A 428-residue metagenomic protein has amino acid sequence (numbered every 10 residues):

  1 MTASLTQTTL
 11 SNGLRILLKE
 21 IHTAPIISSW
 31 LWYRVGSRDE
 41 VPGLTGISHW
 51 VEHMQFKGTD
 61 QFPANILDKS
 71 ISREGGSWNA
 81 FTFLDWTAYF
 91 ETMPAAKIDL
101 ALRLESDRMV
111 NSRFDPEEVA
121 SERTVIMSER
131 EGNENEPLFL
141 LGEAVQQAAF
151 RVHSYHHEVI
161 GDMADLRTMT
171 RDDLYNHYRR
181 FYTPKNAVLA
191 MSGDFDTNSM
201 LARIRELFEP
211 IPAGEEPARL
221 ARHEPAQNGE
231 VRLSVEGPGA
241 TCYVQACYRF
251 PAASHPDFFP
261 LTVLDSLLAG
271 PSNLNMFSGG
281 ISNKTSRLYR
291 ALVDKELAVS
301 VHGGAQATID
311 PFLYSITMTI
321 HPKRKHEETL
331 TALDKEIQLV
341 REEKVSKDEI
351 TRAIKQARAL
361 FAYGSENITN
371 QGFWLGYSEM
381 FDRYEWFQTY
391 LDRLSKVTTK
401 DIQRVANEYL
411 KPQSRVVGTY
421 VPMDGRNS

Functional and structural regions predicted by a protein language model:
A3-L5, T9, L17, I66-P217 (+2 more regions): Charge-rich, well-structured scaffold segments of protease-associated domains
I21-T23, R34-G36, T59-D60, P94-A96 (+6 more regions): Solvent-exposed coil/turn segments that connect beta secondary-structure elements in extracytoplasmic/periplasmic
T23, S28-T92, E158, M276-A298 (+1 more regions): M16/MPP (pitrilysin/insulinase) zinc-metallopeptidase core fold and M16-derived inactive scaffolds
W32, E216-T285: His/Glu-based metal-binding/catalytic segments typifying zinc-dependent metallopeptidases
G36-V41, T197-N198, P251-H255, L274-N275 (+1 more regions): Short beta-strands and strand-coil junctions in structured, solvent-facing domains, enriched
L44, I98, L102, D257-L261 (+4 more regions): Short, charged, low-complexity patches
